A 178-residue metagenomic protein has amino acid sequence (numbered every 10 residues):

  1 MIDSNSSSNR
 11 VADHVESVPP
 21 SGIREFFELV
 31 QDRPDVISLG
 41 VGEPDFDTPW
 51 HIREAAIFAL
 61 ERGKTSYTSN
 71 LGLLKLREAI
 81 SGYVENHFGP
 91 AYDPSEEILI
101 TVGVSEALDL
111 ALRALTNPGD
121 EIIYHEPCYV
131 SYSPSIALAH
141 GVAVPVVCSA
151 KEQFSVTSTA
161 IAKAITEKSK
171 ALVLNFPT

Functional and structural regions predicted by a protein language model:
I2-S6, A12-G103, L110: N-terminal small-domain helix-loop-helix segment of the aminotransferase-like
L29, A111, A160-A164: CheY-like receiver
V36, E121, V142: Residue-level detector of anion-binding/catalytic polar loops
A91-I98, P118-E121, K168: Short acidic capping loops at alpha-helix termini that bridge into adjacent secondary structure
V104-D109, C128-Y132: Conserved coil-to-alpha-helix start sites within the AMP-binding
A114-I136: Conserved PLP-anchoring active-site segment centered on the Schiff-base-forming lysine
L138-V144: A short helix-loop-beta submotif of the ANL/AMP-binding
V144, A150-T178: Active-site phosphate-binding strand-loop segment of PLP-dependent enzymes
